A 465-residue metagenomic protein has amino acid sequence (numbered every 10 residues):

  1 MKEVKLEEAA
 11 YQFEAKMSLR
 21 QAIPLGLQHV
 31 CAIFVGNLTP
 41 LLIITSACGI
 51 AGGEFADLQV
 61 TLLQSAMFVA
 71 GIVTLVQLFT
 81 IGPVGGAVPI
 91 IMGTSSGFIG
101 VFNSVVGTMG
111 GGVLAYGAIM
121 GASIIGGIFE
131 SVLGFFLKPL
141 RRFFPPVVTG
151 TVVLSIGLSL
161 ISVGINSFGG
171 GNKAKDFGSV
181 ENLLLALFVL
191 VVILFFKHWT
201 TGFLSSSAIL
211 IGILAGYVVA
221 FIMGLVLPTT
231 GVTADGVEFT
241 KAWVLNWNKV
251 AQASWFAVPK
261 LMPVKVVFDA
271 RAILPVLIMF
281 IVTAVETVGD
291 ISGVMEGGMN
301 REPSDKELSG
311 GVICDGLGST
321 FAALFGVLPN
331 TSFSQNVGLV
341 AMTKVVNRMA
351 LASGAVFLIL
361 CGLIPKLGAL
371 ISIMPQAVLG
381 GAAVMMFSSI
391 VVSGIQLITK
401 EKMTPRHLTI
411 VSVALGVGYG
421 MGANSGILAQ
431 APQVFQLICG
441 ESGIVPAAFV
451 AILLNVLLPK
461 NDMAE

Functional and structural regions predicted by a protein language model:
M1-I90, G97-M109: N-terminal signal-anchor module of multipass membrane proteins
K2-E7, N37-L41, T45, F188-W199 (+6 more regions): Juxtamembrane interface elements at the cytosolic ends of transmembrane helices in multi-pass membrane proteins
L19, T45-G85, L274-R348: Membrane-embedded helical hairpins/re-entrant loop segments and their flanking transmembrane helices within multi-pass
L27-C31, I124, V148, S179-L183 (+4 more regions): Hydrophobic alpha-helical transmembrane segments of multi-pass membrane proteins
N37-L38, G216-L225, V232-S319, A323 (+1 more regions): Membrane-embedded hairpin module used as a gating/binding unit in multi-pass transport and secretion proteins
I43-L63, A87-V88, L225-S254: Interfacial/capping segments of alpha-helical transmembrane domains
T61-L62, P83-F98, R142-T151, L204-I211 (+3 more regions): Short, non-helical or kinked segments that cap or interrupt transmembrane helices
G107-V226, S353-E465: Membrane-embedded alpha-helical modules
